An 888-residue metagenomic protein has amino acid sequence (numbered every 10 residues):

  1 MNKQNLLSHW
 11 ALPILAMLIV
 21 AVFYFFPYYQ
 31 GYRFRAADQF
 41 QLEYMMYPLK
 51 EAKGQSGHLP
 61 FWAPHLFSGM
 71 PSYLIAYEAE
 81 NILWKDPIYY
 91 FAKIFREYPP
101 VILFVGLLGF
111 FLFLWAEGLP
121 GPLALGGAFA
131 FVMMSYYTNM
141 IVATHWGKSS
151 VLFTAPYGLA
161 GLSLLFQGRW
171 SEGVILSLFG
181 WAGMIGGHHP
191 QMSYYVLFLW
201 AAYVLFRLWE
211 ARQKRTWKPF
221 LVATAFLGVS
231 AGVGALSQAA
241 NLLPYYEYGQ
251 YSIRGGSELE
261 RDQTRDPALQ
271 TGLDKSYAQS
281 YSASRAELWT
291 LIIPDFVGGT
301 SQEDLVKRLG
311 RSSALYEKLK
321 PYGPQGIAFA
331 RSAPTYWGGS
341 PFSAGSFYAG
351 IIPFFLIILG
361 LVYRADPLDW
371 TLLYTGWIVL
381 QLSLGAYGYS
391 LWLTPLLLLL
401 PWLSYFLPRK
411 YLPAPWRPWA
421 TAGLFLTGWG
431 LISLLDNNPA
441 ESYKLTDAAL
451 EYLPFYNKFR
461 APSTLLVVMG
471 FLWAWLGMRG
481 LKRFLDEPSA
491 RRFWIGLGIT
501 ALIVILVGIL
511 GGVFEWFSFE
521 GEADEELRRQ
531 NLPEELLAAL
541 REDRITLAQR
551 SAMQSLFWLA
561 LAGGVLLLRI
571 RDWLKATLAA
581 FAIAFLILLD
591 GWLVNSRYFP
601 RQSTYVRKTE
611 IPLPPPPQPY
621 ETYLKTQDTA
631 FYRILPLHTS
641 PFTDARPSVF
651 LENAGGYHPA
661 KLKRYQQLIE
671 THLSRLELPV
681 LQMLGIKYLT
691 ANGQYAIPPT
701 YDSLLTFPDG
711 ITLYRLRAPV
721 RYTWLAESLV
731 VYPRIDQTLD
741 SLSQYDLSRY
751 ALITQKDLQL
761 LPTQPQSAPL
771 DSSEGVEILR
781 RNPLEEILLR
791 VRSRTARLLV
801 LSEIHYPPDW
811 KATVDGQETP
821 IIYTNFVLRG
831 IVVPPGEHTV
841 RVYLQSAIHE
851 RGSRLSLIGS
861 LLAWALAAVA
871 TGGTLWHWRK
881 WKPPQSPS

Functional and structural regions predicted by a protein language model:
H9-M45, V229-P244, I378, L426-S433 (+2 more regions): Transmembrane signal-anchor helices characteristic of membrane glycosylation enzymes that use polyprenol
I19-F113, F129-L152, D266-I351, G385-Y389 (+4 more regions): Membrane-interface coil-to-helix junctions
P100-G118, F355-L356, L476, G563: Transmembrane-helix motifs of polytopic, lipid-linked glycan transferases
F110-L119, L159-L162, F166, L361 (+3 more regions): Transmembrane-helix signature of membrane-embedded glycosylation machinery that interfaces with polyprenol carriers
A128, T144-T154, L165-A182, P190-M192 (+6 more regions): Contiguous transmembrane helix-bundle modules in multi-pass membrane proteins
V222-A283: Polar, glycine-rich mid-to-C-terminal structural blocks that act as macromolecule-binding/assembly scaffolds
S257, R261, W573, F585 (+4 more regions): Extracytoplasmic
G655, R749-S888: Active-site-proximal, structured, solvent-exposed surfaces of multi-pass membrane proteins that position macromolecular
